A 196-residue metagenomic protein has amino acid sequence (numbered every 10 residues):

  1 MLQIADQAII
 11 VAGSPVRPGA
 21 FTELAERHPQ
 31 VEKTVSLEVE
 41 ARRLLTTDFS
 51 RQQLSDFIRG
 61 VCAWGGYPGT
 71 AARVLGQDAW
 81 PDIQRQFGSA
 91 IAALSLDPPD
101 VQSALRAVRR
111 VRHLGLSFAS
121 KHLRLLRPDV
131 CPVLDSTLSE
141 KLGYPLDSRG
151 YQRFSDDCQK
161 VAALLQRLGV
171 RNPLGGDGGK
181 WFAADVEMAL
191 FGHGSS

Functional and structural regions predicted by a protein language model:
M1-R42, L54-R59, V130-S196: C-terminal accessory module of base-excision DNA glycosylases/AP lyases that mediates lesion recognition and DNA
S14-A107: Long, highly charged, low-complexity intrinsically disordered interaction regions that mediate electrostatic DNA/RNA
G65-T70, R127-C131, G194-S195: Short alpha-helix boundary/capping elements
V111: Acidic-histidine catalytic/liganding microenvironments
A119-R124: Short hydrophobic alpha-helical segments that form membrane-spanning helices or hydrophobic packing faces of helical
